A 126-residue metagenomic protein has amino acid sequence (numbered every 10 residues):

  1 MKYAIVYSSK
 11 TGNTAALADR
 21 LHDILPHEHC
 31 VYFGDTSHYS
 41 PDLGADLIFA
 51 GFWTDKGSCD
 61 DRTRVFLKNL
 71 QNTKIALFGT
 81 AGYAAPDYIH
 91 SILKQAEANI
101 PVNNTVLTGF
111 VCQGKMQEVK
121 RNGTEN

Functional and structural regions predicted by a protein language model:
K2-I24: N-terminal beta1-alpha1 ligand-phosphate binding loop
Y3, D23-Y32, L43-N126: FMN-binding flavodoxin-like domain, especially the glycine-rich phosphate-binding loop
G34-H38: Conserved SAM/SAH-binding loop
